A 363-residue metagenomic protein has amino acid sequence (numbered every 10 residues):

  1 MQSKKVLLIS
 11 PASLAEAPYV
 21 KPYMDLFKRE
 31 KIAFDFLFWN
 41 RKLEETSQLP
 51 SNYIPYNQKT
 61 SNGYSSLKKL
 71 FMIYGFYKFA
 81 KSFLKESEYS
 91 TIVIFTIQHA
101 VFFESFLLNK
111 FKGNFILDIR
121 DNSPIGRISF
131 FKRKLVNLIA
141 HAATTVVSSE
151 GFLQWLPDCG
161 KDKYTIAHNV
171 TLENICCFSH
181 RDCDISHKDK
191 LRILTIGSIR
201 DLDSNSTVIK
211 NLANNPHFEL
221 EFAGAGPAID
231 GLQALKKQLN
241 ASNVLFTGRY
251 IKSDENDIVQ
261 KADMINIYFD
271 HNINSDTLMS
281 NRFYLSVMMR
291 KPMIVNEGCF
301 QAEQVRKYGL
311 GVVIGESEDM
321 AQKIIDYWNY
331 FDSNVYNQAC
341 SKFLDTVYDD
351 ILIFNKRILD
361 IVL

Functional and structural regions predicted by a protein language model:
M1-E44, S87, T144, K210-A213: N-terminal subdomain of nucleotide-sugar transferases
L7-I9, V146, D184-D203, V208-A213 (+1 more regions): Conserved donor-binding/catalytic core segment of Leloir-type glycosyltransferases
E16-A17, L43-E44, G75-Y77, I92-F111 (+1 more regions): An aromatic- and histidine-rich active-site surface loop
D25, Y74-S82, F102, K110 (+3 more regions): Membrane-proximal helix-turn-helix segments that form the acceptor-binding/catalytic region of lipid-linked
L135-F178, E303: A short, active-site helix/loop in glycosyltransferases that binds the activated sugar's phosphate group
D203, S253-I258, I265-L285, V295-E303: Nucleotide-sugar-dependent
L232-D257: Nucleotide-activated donor-binding/catalytic signature segment of Leloir-type glycosyltransferases, i.e., the conserved
E316-D319, N329-L363: A charged, aromatic-enriched C-terminal amphipathic alpha-helix characteristic of glycosyltransferases across folds
